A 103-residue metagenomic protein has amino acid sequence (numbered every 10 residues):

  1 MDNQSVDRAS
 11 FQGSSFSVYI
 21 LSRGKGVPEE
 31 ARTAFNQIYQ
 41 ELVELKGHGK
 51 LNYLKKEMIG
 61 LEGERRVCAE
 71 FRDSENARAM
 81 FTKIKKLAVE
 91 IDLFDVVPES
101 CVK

Functional and structural regions predicted by a protein language model:
M1-D2: Non-catalytic accessory regions used for complex assembly or targeting
V6, F11-G13, K50-K55, R65-C68 (+1 more regions): Alpha-helical interaction/linker modules in multidomain eukaryotic proteins
D7-G26: Short glycine-/aliphatic-rich beta-strand segments at the starts of folded cytosolic domains
R8, E29, C101: Function-determining sites in protein domains
L21-A34, F71-E75: Short, surface-exposed ligand-recognition loops at beta-strand->loop->(often short) alpha-helix junctions that present
A31-L42, M80-A88: Short amphipathic alpha-helices in soluble, non-transmembrane regions that often serve as interface/regulatory elements
V43-T82: Short, intrinsically disordered low-complexity segments
E90-V102: Conserved short beta-strand edge segments in small beta-sheet-based binding/regulatory domains
